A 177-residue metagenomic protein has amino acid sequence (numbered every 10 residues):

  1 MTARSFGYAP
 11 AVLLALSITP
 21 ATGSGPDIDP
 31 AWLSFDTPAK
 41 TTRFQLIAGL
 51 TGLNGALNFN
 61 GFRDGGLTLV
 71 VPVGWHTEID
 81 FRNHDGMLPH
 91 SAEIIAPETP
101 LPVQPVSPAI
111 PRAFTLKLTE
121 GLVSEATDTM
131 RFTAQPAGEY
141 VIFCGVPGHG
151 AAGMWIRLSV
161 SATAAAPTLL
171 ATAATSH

Functional and structural regions predicted by a protein language model:
M1-G55, D80, A166-H177: Extracytoplasmic entry segments of secretory-pathway proteins
A15, D27, D36-K40, G61-R63 (+4 more regions): A generic structural signal for short, solvent-exposed coil/turn residues that cap or connect secondary-structure
T22-P26, V71, W75-T77, P105: Short N-terminal helix-initiation segments at or just after the protein's N-terminus
D27-A31, L116-H177: Extracellular/periplasmic metallocenter environments
L33-D36, G65-I94, D128-P136, Y140: Beta-strand cores of secreted/periplasmic/IMS beta-sandwich domains, seen most often in copper-related folds
T42-H76: N-terminal edge beta-strand
A48-L50, W75, R82-D85, I94-E98 (+3 more regions): A mature extracytoplasmic/lumenal domain signature
L57, G86-S124, G150-R157: Histidine- and aromatic-enriched segments that form or immediately flank copper-ligand environments
